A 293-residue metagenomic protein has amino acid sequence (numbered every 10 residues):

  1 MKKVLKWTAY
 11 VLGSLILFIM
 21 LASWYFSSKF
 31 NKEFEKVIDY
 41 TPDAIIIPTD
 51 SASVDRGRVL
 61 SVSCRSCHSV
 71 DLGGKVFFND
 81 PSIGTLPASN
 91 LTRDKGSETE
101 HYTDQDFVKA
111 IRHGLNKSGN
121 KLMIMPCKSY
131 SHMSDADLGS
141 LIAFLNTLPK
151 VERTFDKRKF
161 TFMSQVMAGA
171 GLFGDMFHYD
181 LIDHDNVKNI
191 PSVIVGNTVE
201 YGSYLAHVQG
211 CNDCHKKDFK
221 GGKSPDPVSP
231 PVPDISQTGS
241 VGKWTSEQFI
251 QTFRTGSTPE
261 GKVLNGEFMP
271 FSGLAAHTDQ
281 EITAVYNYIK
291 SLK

Functional and structural regions predicted by a protein language model:
K2-K36: N-terminal type II signal-anchor transmembrane helix that functions as the membrane-insertion/stop-transfer segment
G13, L17, A22-W24, D137-V199 (+1 more regions): Extended surface/linker regions that mediate inter-domain or inter-protein docking in multi-component redox
M20, D104-R112, S129-R153, S246-T258 (+1 more regions): C-terminal capping alpha-helices of c-type cytochrome domains
E35-S61, G174-H207: Electrostatic cytochrome c docking/interface patches
S51-V62, E200-N212, G221, D226-P231 (+2 more regions): Sequence context surrounding c-type heme c attachment/ligation sites in exported
G57, S61-V70, F107, L141 (+4 more regions): The canonical Cys-X-X-Cys-His
C67-G73, R112-H113, N146, C214-K220 (+1 more regions): Detector for the c-type heme attachment site
D71-D104, K121-S134, F160-D175, K216-I250 (+1 more regions): Gly/Gly-Pro-rich "capping" loops immediately C-terminal to redox-active cysteine motifs in periplasmic/lumenal
